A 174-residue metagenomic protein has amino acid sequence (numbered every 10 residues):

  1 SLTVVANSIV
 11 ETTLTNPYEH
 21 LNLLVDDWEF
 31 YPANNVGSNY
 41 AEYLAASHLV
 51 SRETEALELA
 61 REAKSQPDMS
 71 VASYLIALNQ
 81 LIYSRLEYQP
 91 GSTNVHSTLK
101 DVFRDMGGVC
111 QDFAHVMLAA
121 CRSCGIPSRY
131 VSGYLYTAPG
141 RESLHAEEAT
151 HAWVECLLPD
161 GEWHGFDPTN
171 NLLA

Functional and structural regions predicted by a protein language model:
S1-E19, R122, Y134-A174: His-Asp-centered catalytic microenvironments across diverse enzyme cores, prominently the transglutaminase-like
V4-A6, L44, A60, Y130 (+1 more regions): Generic structural hydrophobic/aromatic packing signal, biased to beta-strands
A6, P67-L75, N79-T150, A174: Active-site neighborhood of thiol-dependent amide/isopeptide-bond enzymes
E11, D26-D27, D68, D101 (+4 more regions): Acidic-enriched, low-complexity/disordered segments with a strong bias for Aspartate over Glutamate
L14-S84, Q89, S97-D101: Acidic low-complexity segments
A45-E53, M117-A119, T169-A174: Noncatalytic linker/hinge segments flanking ATPase motor cores
